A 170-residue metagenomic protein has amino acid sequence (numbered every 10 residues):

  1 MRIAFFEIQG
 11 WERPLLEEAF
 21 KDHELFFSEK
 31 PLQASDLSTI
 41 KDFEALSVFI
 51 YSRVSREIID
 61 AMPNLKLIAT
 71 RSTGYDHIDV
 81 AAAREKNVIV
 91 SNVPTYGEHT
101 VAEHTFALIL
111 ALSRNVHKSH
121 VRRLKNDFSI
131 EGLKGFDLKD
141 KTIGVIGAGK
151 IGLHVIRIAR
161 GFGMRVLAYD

Functional and structural regions predicted by a protein language model:
M1-F43: N-terminal glycine-/charge-rich "phosphate-binding" loop or analogous flexible N-terminal tail
A4, L67-A69, I89-S91, G144 (+1 more regions): Structural detector of well-ordered beta-strand residues that form the stable sheet scaffold of enzyme domains
E7-W11, E29-Q33, F49-V54, S72-Y75 (+1 more regions): Short beta->alpha connector loops
E17, L37-S38, A81, K134-F136 (+1 more regions): Short secondary-structure boundary/capping segments
H23-L32, V48-I50, R122-E131: Short gly/ser/thr-rich secondary-structure transition/capping motifs
E44-H120, G132-G135: Phosphate/diphosphate ligand-binding glycine-rich loop within oxidoreductases
L133-D170: Rossmann-like dinucleotide/phosphate-binding beta-alpha-beta segment
